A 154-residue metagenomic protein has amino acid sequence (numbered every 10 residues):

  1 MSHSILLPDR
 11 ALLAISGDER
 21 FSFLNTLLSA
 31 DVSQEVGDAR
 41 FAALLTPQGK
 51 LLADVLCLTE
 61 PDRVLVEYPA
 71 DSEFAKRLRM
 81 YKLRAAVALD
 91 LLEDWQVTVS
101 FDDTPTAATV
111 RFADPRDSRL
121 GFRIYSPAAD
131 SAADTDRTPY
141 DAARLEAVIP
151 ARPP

Functional and structural regions predicted by a protein language model:
M1-P154: Basic, glycine/lysine-rich polyanion-binding surfaces/domains
